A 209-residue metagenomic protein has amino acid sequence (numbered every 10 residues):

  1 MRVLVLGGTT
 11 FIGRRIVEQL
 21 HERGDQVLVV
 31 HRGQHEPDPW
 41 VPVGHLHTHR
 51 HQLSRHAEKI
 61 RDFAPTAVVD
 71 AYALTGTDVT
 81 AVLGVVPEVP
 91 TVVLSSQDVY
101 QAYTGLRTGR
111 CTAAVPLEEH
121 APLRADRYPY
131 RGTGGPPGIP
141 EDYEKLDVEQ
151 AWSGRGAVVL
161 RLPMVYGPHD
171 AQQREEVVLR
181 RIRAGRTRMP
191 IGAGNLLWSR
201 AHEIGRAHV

Functional and structural regions predicted by a protein language model:
V3-R23: N-terminal Rossmann NAD(P)H-binding glycine-rich loop of SDR-like oxidoreductase domains
Q26-R32: Conserved glycine-rich Rossmann-like NAD(P)H-binding loop of the short-chain dehydrogenase/reductase
Q34-V93, V99-G105: NAD(P)H-binding glycine-rich loop region in Rossmannoid oxidoreductase-like domains and their noncatalytic homologs
T80-L146, V158: Conserved Rossmann-fold NAD(P)-dependent oxidoreductase catalytic core, especially the SDR/UDP-sugar
S95, L146-H169: Conserved beta-loop-beta element that borders a ligand/cofactor-binding pocket
G167-V177: Glycine/proline-rich active-site loop of Rossmann-fold NAD(P)-dependent oxidoreductases
R181-A201: A conserved pocket-lining segment of Rossmann-fold NAD(P)-dependent short-chain dehydrogenase/reductase
I204-V209: Conserved small/polar residues in nucleotide/adenosyl-binding loops
